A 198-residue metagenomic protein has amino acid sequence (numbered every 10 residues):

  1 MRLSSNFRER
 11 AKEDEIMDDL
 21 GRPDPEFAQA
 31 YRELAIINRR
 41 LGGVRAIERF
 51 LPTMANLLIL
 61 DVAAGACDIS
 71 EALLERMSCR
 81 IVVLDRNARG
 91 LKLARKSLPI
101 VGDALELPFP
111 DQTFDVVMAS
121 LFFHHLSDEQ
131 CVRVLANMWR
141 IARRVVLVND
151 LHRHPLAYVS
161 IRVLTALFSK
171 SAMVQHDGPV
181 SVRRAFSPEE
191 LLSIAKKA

Functional and structural regions predicted by a protein language model:
M1-Y31: N-terminal, positively charged/glycine-rich alpha-helical extensions of SAM-dependent methyltransferases
L20-R49: Class I SAM-dependent methyltransferase Rossmann-like catalytic core, especially the SAM/SAH-binding loop
L60, A66-E106: Class I SAM-dependent methyltransferase SAM/SAH-binding core
M118: A conserved beta-strand element that flanks and buttresses the S-adenosyl-L-methionine
F122: Hydrophobic adenine-recognition pocket in adenosine-nucleotide-binding enzymes
L126-N137: A short, conserved alpha-helix within the catalytic core of class I
A142-L151: Conserved beta-strand signature within the Rossmann-like core of class I S-adenosyl-L-methionine
L151-A195: C-terminal alpha-helical "lid/dimerization" subdomain adjacent to the S-adenosyl-L-methionine
